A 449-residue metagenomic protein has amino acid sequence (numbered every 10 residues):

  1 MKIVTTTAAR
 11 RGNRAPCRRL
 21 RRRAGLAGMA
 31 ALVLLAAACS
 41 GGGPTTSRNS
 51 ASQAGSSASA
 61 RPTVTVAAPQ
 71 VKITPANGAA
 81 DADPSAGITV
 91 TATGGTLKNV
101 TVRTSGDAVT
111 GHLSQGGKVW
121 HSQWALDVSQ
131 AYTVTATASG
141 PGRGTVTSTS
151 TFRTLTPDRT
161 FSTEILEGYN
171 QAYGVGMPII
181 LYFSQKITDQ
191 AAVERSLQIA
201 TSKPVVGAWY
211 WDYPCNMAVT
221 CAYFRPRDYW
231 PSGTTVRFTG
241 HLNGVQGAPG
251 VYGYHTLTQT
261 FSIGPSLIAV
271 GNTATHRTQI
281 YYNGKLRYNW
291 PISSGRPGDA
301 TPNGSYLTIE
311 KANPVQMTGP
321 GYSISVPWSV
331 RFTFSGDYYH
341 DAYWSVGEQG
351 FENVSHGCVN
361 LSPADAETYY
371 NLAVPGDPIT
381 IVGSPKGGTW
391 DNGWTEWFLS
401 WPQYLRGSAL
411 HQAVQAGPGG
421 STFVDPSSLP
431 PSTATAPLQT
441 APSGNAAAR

Functional and structural regions predicted by a protein language model:
M1-R11, R23, G28, D425-P426 (+1 more regions): Acidic/Ser-Thr/Pro-Gly-rich, low-complexity N-terminal segments of Actinobacterial cell-envelope proteins
K2-T7, R19-A36, S40-P265, Q415-G419: Acidic, low-complexity Ser/Thr/Gly/Pro-rich repeat segments typical of extracellular/periplasmic and surface-exposed
K72, T89-T91, T101, T133 (+7 more regions): Soluble periplasmic/extracytoplasmic beta-strand elements of cell-envelope proteins
T89, T135, T149, I180 (+7 more regions): Extracytoplasmic/secreted envelope proteins and their assembly/folding machinery, especially bacterial periplasmic
Q115, I292-S293, W344: Residue-level structural signal for beta-strand termini and adjacent loop
V175, I180, N272-T275, G298: Surface-exposed interaction/gating patches
V175, P265, A300-S305, A312-V315 (+1 more regions): Exported/periplasmic cell-wall-interacting domains
L257-R296: A structural motif detector for short, solvent-exposed N-terminal "entry" segments of globular domains
